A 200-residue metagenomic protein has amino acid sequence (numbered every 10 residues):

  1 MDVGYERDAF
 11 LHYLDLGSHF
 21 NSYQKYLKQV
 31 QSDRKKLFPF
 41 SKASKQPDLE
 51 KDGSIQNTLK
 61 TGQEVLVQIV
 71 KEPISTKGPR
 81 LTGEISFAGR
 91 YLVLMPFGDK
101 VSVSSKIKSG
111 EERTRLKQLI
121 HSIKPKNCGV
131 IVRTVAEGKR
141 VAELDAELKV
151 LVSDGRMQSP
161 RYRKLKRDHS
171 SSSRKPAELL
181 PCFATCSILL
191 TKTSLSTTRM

Functional and structural regions predicted by a protein language model:
M1-M200: Single-stranded RNA-binding surfaces
